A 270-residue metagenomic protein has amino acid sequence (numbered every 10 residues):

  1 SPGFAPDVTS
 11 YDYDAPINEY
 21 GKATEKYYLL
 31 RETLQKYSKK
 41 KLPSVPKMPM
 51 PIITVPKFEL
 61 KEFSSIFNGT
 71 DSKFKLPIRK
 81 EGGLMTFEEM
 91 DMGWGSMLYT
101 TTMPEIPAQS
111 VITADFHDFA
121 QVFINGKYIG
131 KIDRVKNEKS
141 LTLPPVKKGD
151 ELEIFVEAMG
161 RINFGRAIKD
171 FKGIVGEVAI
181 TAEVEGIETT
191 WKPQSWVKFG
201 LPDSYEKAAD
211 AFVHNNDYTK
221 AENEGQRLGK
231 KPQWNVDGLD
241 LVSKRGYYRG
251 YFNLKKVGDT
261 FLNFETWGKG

Functional and structural regions predicted by a protein language model:
S1-G82: Extended substrate-binding grooves/exosites of carbohydrate-active enzymes
G3, D7-D12, F123-K172, T266-K269: Beta-strand-rich ligand-recognition modules
S10-G21, P104, V111, F119-D133: Histidine- and aromatic-rich segments of cupredoxin/plastocyanin-like copper-binding domains
S64-Y99, S204-Y251: Edge strands and adjacent loops of beta-rich recognition modules
S96-T100, A108-Q109, E138-S140, G149-E151 (+2 more regions): Intrinsic-disorder/low-complexity, polar/charged segments enriched in Ser/Thr/Lys/Arg/Asp/Glu/Gln
Q109-F123, L152, F252-G270: Aromatic-lined ligand-binding clefts that engage carbohydrates, nucleic acids, or primary amines
F119, G160, F171-I180, K230 (+3 more regions): Activation on folded, globular domain regions of eukaryotic proteins
G160-P202: Exposed low-complexity, polar/acidic, P/S/T/G-rich flexible segments that act as propeptides, protease-susceptible
